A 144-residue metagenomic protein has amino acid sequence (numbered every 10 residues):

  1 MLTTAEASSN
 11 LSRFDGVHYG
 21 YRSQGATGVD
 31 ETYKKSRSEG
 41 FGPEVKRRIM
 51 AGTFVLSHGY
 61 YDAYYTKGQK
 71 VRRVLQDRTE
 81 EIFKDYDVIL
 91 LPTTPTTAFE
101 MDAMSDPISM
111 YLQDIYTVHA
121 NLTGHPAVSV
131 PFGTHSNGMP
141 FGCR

Functional and structural regions predicted by a protein language model:
T3-S9, R13, H18-R144: Glycine-rich, small-residue loops and helix-cap segments that act as flexible hinges at active-site edges
